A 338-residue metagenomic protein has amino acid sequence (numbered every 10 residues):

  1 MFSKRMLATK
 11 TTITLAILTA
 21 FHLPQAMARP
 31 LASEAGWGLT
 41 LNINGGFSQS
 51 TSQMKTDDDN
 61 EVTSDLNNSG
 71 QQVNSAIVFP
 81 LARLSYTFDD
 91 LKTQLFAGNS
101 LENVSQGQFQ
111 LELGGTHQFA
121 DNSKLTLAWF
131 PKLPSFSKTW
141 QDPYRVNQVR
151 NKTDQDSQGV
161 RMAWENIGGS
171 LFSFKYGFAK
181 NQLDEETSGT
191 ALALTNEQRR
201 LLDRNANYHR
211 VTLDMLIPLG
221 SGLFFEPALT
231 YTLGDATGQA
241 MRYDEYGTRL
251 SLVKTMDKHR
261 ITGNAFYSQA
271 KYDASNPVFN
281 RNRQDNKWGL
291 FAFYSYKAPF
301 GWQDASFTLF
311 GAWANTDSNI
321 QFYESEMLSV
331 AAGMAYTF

Functional and structural regions predicted by a protein language model:
R29-K92: Outer-membrane beta-barrel initiation region
S33-L41, V78, L91-L95, D121-L125 (+8 more regions): Outer-envelope beta-barrel architecture signal
A35-W37, N74-P80, G107-L111, D154-V160 (+5 more regions): Residues that define the transmembrane beta-barrel architecture of outer-membrane proteins
G45-T51, F88-D90, N99-N103, W129-S135 (+8 more regions): Transmembrane beta-strands of outer-membrane beta-barrel pores
N60-S64, E112-G220, E226: Outer-membrane pore/translocation modules
L66-G70, G98-S100, P143-N151, S157-G159 (+6 more regions): Extracellular loop and loop/strand-boundary signature of outer-membrane beta-barrel proteins
F172-K175, R204-S275: Detector for outer-membrane/organellar transmembrane beta-barrel domains, recognizing the amphipathic beta-strand
Y294-Y296, E324-F338: Outer-membrane beta-barrel "beta-signal"
